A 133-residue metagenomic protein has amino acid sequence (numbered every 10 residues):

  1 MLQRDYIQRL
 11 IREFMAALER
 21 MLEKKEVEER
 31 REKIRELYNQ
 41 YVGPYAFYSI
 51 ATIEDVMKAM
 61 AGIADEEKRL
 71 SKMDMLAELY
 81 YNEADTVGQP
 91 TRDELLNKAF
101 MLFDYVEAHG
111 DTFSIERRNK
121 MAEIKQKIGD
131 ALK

Functional and structural regions predicted by a protein language model:
M1-M73, Y105, K127-K133: N-terminal alpha-helical interaction modules that lie
A17, A77-Y80, L102-F103, I124: Non-transmembrane amphipathic alpha-helical segments
L22-K33, E83-L95: Short coil/turn connectors between adjacent alpha-helices in alpha-solenoid helical repeat scaffolds
K68-R92: Mid-chain, well-packed structural core segment of small domains
Q89-K133: Amphipathic alpha-helical binding modules
